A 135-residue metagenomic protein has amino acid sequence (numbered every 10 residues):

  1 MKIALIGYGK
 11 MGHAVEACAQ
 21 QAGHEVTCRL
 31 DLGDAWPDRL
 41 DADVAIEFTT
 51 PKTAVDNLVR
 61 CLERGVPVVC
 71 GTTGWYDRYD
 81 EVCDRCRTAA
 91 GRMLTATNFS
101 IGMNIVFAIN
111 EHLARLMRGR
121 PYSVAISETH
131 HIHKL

Functional and structural regions predicted by a protein language model:
M1-I3: Extreme N-terminal starter segment of soluble prokaryotic enzymes
I6, H13-A14, C18-P37: NAD(P)-binding Rossmann-fold cofactor-contacting core
L32, T73-W75, N98-F99, T129-H131: Short, ordered loop/turn segments at secondary-structure junctions
W36-P37, D41-E63, G74-Y79: Beta-loop-alpha module in the N-terminal Rossmann-like domain of NAD(P)-dependent dehydrogenases, especially those
V59, T72-T95, I101-L113: Rossmann-fold NAD(P)-binding glycine/threonine-rich loop
R64-P67, A89-G91: A short helix->loop->beta-strand "cap" motif at the edges of active sites that frequently abuts
I105-L135: Conserved anion/nucleotide-ligand pocket segment
